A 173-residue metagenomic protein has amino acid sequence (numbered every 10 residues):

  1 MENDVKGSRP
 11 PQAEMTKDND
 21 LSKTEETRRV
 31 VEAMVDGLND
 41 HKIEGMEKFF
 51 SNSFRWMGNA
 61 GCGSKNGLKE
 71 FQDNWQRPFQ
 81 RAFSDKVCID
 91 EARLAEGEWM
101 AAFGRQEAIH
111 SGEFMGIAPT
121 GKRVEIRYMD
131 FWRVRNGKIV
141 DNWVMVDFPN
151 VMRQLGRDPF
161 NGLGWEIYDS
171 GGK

Functional and structural regions predicted by a protein language model:
M1-N52, F160-G162, I167-K173: Short, low-complexity N-terminal intrinsically disordered segments enriched in polar/charged residues
E25, E44-E98, R105-E107: A solvent-exposed, acidic/Ser-Thr-rich amphipathic alpha-helical stretch
T27-E32, W56, F79, M129-W132 (+3 more regions): Short, structured motif recognition centered on aromatic/hydrophobic residues
R55, A60-C62, I109-V124: A cross-kingdom feature marking solvent-exposed beta-strand/loop segments within repeated, beta-rich binding/scaffold
V87-C88, E125-M129: Short, surface-exposed coil-to-beta transition loops
R93-A101, R133-V140: A short, structured loop/turn motif at beta-sheet edges
N142-M152: Short, solvent-exposed aromatic-acidic interface loops
N150-N161: A short, polar/charged loop-to-alpha-helix boundary motif
